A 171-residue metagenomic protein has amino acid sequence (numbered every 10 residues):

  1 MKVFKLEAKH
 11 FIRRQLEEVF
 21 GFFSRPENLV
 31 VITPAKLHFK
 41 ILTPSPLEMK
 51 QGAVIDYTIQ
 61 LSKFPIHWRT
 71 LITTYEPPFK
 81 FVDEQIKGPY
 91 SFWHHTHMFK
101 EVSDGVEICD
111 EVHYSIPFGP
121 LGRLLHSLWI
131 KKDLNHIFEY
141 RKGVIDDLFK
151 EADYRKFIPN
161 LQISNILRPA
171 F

Functional and structural regions predicted by a protein language model:
M1-K50, I166-F171: Hydrophobic ligand-binding cavity/cleft-lining segments
K5-E7, P65-R69, S91-H95: Short, surface-exposed coil-to-beta transition loops
E7-F11, K40, T58, L71 (+2 more regions): Generic structural detector for well-ordered beta-strands
I12-R14, I59-K63, T74, P89 (+1 more regions): Beta-strand elements of well-folded, non-transmembrane domains
V19-F23, L29, I55-Y57, I72 (+3 more regions): Hydrophobic pocket/interface hotspot
K40-K87, E107, Y140-L148, Y154 (+1 more regions): Glycine-rich portal/gate segments that line the openings of hydrophobic small-molecule binding cavities
V82-H136: Beta-strand/loop substructures that line and gate deep hydrophobic ligand-binding cavities in soluble
P159: Basic, glycine-rich
